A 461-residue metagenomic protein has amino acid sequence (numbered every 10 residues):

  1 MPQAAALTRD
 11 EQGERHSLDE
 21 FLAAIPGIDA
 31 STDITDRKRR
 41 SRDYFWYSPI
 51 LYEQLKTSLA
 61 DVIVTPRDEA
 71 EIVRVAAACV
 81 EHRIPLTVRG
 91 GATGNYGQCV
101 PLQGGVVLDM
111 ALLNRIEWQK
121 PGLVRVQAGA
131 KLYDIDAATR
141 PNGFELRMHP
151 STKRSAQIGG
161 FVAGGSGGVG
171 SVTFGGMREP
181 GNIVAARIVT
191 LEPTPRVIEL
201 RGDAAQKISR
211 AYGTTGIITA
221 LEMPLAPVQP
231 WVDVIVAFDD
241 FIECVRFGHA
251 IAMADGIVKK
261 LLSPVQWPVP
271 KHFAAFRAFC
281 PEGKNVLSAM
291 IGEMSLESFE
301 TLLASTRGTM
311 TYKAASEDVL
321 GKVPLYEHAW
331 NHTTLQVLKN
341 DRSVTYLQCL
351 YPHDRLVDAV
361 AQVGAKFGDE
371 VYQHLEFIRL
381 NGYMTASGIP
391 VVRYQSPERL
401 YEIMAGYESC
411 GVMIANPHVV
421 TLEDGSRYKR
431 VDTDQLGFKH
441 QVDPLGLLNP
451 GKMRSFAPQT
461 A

Functional and structural regions predicted by a protein language model:
M1-A77, T93-G122, V269-F276, L320-D341 (+1 more regions): N-terminal flexible segment immediately upstream of the FAD-binding catalytic core in FAD-dependent oxidoreductases
L7-T8, I84, G91, P101-G105 (+2 more regions): Conserved glycine-rich FAD pyrophosphate-binding loop
F21, I25, C79, F247-M253 (+3 more regions): Short amphipathic alpha-helices in soluble, non-transmembrane regions that often serve as interface/regulatory elements
A30-I34, V64-P66, L86-G90, L108-M110 (+11 more regions): General beta-strand structural signal in soluble alpha/beta enzymes
I116-E117, A128, L132-Y133, A137-G256: FAD-binding subdomain of flavoenzyme oxidoreductases
F238, V258-K259, P268-K313: A conserved active-site cap/scaffold subdomain adjacent to cofactor or substrate pockets
D240-E243, M290-S298, P352-L356, V392-P397: Helix N-cap motif at beta-to-alpha junctions
